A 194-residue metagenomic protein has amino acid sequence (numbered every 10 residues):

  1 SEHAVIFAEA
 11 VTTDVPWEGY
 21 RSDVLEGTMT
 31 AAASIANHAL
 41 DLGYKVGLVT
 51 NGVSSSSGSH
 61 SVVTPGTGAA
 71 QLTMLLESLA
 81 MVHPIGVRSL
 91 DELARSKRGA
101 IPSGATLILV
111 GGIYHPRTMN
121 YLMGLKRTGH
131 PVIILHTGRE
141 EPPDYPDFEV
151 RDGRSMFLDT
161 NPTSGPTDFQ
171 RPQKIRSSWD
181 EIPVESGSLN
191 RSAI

Functional and structural regions predicted by a protein language model:
S1-I194: Exposed, interaction-prone extracellular/peripheral surfaces
